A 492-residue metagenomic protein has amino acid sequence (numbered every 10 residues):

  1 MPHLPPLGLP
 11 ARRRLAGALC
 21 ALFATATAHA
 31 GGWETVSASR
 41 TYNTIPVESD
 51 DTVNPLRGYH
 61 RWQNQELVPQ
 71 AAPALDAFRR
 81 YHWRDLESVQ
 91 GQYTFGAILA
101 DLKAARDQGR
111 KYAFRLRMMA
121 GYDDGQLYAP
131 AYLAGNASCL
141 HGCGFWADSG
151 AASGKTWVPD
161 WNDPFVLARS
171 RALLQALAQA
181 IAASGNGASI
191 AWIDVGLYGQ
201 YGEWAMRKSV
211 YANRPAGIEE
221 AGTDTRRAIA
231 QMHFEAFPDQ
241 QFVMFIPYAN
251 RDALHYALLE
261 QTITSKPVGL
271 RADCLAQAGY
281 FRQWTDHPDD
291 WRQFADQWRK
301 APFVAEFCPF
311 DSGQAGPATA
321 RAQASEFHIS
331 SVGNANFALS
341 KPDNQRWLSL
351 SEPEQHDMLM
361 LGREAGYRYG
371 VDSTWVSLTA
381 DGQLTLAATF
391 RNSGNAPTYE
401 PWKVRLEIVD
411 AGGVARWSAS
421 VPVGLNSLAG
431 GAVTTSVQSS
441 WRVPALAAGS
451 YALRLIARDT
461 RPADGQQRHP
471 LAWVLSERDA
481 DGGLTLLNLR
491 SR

Functional and structural regions predicted by a protein language model:
H3-A16: Bacterial N-terminal signal peptides that target proteins for export
G17-A26: Bacterial N-terminal signal peptides
A28-A30: Boundary at the C-terminal end of the N-terminal hydrophobic targeting segment
G32-F165, Q293-S349: N-terminal substrate-binding region of glycoside hydrolase catalytic domains
G144-V166, L173-P215: Active-site groove signature of glycoside hydrolases
D194-A236, V243-W298: Substrate-binding cleft/loops of secretory-pathway carbohydrate-active enzymes
A249-N250, E260-D372: Substrate-binding cleft of secreted/luminal carbohydrate-active enzymes
L359-R492: Extracellular/luminal regions of secreted and cell-surface proteins that mediate adhesion/ECM remodeling
